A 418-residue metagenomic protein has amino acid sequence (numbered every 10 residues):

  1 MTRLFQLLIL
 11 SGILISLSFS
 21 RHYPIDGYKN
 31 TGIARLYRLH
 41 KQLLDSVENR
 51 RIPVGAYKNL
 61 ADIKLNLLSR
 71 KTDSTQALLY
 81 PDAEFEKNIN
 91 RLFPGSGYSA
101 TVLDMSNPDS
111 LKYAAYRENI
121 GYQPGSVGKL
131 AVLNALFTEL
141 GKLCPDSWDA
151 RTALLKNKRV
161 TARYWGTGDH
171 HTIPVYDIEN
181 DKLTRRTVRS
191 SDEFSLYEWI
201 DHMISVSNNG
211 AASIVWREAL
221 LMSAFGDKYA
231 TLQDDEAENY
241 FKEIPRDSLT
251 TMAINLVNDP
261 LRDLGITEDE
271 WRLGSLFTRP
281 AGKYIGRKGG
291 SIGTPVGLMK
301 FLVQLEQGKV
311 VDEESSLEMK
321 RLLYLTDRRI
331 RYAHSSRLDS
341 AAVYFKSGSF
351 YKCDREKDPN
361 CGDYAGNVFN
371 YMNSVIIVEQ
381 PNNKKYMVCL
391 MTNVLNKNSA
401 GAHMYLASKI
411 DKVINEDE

Functional and structural regions predicted by a protein language model:
T2-L10: Sec-dependent signal peptide recognition, specifically the positively charged N-region followed immediately by
S11-F19: Hydrophobic h-region of N-terminal signal peptides that target proteins for export in Gram-negative bacteria
F19-F85, P245, G274-E418: Structured C-terminal helix/loop/strand segments within mature extracytoplasmic catalytic/sensor domains
L65-N88, W148-M299, Q304: Active-site-adjacent helix/loop patches that line small-molecule binding or acyl-intermediate pockets
P94, L133-P145, I204-N209, W216-A224 (+6 more regions): Sec-exported extracytoplasmic/periplasmic mature domains
P94-Y122: Short, conserved catalytic-motif segment at the N-terminal edge
S99-V102, H202, S213-I214, I292 (+2 more regions): Structural recognition of the beta-strand scaffold that forms the well-ordered cores of secreted hydrolase catalytic
Q123-R151, V160, L298, V388: Active-site SXXK
